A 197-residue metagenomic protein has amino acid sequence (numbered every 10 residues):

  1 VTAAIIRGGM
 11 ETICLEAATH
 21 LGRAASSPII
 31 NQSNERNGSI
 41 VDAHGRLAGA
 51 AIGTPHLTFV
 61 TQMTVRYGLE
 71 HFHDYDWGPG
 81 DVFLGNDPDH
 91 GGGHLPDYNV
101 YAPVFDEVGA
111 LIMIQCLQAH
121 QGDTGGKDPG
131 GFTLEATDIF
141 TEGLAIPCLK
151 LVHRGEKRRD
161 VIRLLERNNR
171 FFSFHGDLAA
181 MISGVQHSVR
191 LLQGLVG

Functional and structural regions predicted by a protein language model:
V1-I6, E142-G197: N-terminal leader/propeptide and maturation segments of large enzyme subunits in energy/redox metabolism and hydrolases
G9-S33, L69-H73, G85-G92: Short, basic/aromatic recognition patches
Q32-R36, D97-N99: Short, small/polar residue-rich loop motifs at catalytic or cofactor-binding pockets
G38-S39, A102: Generic short beta-strand
R46-A50, Q62-D87: Regulatory sensory and allosteric helical modules in signal-transduction proteins and certain transcription factors
P55-G68, G122-G131: A short, polar/charged loop-to-alpha-helix boundary motif
D97-E107, C116: A short, hydrophobic, proline-anchored segment that marks a local hinge/packing element in signaling and regulatory
A110-R167: Gly/Pro-rich active-site capping loops and adjacent beta-alpha segments that organize cofactor/substrate pockets
